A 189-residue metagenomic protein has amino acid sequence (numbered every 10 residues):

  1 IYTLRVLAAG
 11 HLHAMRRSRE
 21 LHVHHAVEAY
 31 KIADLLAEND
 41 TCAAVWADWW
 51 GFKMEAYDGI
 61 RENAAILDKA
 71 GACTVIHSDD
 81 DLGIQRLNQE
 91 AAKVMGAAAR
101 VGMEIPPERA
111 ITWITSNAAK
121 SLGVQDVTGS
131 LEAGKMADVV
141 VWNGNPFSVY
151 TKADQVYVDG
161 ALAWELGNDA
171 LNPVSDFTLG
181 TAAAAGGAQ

Functional and structural regions predicted by a protein language model:
I1-G10, A14-L21, K152, V158 (+1 more regions): Polyanionic/metal-chelating signatures
I1-L4, H24-A29, K53-I60: A general structural motif
I1-V6, D40-C42, D48-W49, D80-D81 (+2 more regions): Metal-coordinating catalytic core of metallo-dependent amide/deamination hydrolases
V6-H11, E28-E38, I60: Active-site-adjacent beta->alpha loops and helix N-cap segments on the catalytic face of soluble alpha/beta enzymes
R16, D34-W142, L162: His/Asp/Glu-enriched, well-ordered alpha-helical/loop segment that forms or immediately abuts the divalent-metal
L21-V23, A29, A33, C42: Long, well-ordered mid-to-C-terminal structural blocks that present hydrophobic/aromatic surfaces
A26-E28, W50, D81-L82, S148: Conserved beta-strand edge residues that scaffold enzyme active sites
K120, E132-D176: C-terminal cap of metal-dependent C-N hydrolases
